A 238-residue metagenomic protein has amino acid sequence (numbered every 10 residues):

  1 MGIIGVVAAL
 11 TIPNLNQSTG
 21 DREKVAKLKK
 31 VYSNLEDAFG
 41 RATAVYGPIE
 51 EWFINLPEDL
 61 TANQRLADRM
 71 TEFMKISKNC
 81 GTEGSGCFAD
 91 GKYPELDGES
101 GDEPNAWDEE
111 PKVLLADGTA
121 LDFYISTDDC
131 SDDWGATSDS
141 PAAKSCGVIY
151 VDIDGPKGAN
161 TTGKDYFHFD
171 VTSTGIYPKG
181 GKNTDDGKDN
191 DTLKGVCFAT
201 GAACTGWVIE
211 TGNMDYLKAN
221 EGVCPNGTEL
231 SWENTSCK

Functional and structural regions predicted by a protein language model:
M1-G20: N-terminal single-pass transmembrane signal-anchor helix
L10, R22, N34, C80 (+1 more regions): A generic structural micro-environment signature that highlights single residues at secondary-structure boundaries
G20-E51, P57-A62, L66: Membrane-proximal N-terminal amphipathic helix
D59-K238: Intrinsically disordered, low-complexity regions enriched in Pro/Ser/Thr/Gly and acidic residues
